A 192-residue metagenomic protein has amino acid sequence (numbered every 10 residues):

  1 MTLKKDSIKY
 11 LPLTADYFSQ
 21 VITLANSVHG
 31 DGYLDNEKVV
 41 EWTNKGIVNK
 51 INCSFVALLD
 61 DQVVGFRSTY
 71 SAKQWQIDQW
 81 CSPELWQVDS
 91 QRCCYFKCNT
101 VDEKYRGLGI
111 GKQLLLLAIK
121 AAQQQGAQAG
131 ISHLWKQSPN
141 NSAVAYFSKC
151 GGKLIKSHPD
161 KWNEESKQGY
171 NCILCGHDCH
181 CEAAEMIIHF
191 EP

Functional and structural regions predicted by a protein language model:
K5-I22: A short beta-loop-alpha structural element at the N-terminal edge of CoA-dependent acyl/N-acetyltransferase catalytic
D6-I8, D61-F66, C94: Glycine-rich phosphate/pyrophosphate-binding loop shared by adenosine-nucleotide-utilizing enzymes
G32-Q74: Active-site rim helix/loop that mediates acceptor-substrate recognition in acyltransferases
R67-C98, P159-D178: Conserved acyl-donor/pantetheine-binding loop and adjacent beta-alpha core of acyl/acetyltransferases and related
W86, N99-R106, L134-K136: A short, internal acetyl-CoA/4′-phosphopantetheine-binding micro-motif in the GNAT/acyltransferase core
Y105-L117: Conserved acetyl-CoA pyrophosphate-binding loop and the N-cap/start of the following alpha-helix in GNAT-like
A122-K136: Conserved GNAT acetyl-CoA-binding A-motif
S132-V144, P159-E165: Conserved beta-strand-loop-alpha-helix junction that forms the acyl-donor binding cleft
